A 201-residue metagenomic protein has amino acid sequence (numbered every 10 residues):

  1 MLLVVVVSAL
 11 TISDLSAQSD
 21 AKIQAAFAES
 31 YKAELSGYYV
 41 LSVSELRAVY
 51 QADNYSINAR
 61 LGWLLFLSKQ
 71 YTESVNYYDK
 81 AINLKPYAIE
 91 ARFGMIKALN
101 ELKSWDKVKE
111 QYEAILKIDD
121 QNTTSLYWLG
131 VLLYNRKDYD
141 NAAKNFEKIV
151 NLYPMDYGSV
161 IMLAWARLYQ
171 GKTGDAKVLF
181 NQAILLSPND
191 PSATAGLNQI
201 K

Functional and structural regions predicted by a protein language model:
K22-Q51, S56, R60-L67, K97: Alpha-helical segment of the N-proximal tetratricopeptide repeat
I23, N54-I57, I89-E90, T123-T124 (+3 more regions): Helix-start (N-cap) detector for alpha-helical repeat units in TPR-like alpha-solenoids, especially tetratricopeptide
L35-S44, S68-K80, E101-A114, N135-K148 (+1 more regions): Structural signature of tandem alpha-helical TPR/SEL1-like repeats, specifically the intra-repeat loop/turn
A52-N54, P86, D120, P154 (+1 more regions): Short coil turns that delineate tetratricopeptide repeat
Y169-K201: Terminal, low-structured helical/coil segments at or just beyond the last alpha-helical repeat
